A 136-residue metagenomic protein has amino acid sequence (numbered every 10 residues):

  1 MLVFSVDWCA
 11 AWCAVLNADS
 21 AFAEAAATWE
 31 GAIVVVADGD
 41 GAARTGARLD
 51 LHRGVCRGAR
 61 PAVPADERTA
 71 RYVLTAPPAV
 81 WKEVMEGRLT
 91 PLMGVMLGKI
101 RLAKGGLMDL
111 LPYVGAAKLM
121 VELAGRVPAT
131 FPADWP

Functional and structural regions predicted by a protein language model:
M1-P136: Feature captures hydrophobic
